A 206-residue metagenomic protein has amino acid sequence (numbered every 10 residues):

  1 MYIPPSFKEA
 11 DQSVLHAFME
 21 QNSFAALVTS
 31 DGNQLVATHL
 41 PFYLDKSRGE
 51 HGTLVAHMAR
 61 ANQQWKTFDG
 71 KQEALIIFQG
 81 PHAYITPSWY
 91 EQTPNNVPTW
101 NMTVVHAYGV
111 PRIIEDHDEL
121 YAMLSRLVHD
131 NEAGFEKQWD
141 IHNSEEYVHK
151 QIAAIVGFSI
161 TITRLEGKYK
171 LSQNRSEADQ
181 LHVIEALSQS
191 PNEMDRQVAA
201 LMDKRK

Functional and structural regions predicted by a protein language model:
Y2-A26: Short, basic/aromatic recognition patches
H16, N96, Y147-K150: A generic local secondary-structure boundary/capping motif
N22-R60: Short beta-strand segments
S23, T38, E50-L54, G70-A74 (+2 more regions): A generic structural signal for short beta-strands and their flanking turns/coil linkers
P41, H57, I77, V110 (+1 more regions): Residue-level recognition of well-ordered beta-strand positions that form the cores of beta-sheet-rich folds across
V55-I77, S188-E193, A199-R205: An N-terminal domain-start capping segment
R60-L120: Short, structured beta-strand-loop surface elements
I114-K206: C-terminal edge-of-domain segments
